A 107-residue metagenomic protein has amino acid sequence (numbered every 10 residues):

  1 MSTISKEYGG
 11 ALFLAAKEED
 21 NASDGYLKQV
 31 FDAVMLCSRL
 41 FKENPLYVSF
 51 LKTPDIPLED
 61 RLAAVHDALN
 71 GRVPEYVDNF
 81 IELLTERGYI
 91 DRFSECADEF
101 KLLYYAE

Functional and structural regions predicted by a protein language model:
M1-E107: Elongated, mostly alpha-helical coiled-coil "stalk/stator" tethers of large membrane protein machines
